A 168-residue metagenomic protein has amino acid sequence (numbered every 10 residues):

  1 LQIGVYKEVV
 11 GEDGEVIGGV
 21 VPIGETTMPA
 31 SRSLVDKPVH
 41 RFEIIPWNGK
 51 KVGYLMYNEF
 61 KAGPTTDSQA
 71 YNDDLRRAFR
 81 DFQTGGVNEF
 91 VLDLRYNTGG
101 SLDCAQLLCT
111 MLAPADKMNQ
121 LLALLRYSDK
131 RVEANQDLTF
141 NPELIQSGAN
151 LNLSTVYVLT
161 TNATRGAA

Functional and structural regions predicted by a protein language model:
L1, D73, T84-V91, R95-Y96 (+3 more regions): Terminal targeting/pro-maturation regions of precursor/exported proteins
L1-F90, C104, P114-K117: Flexible, low-complexity junctional segments that flank or bridge functional domains
V5-Y6, M56-F60, D93-N97, L125-Y127 (+2 more regions): Active-site-proximal beta-strand/loop segments in catalytic clefts of secreted hydrolases
G24, S31-K37, N150-N152, V156-V158 (+1 more regions): Contiguous hydrophobic segments
P38, G99-Y157: Gly/Ser/Thr-rich loop/hinge elements
P64, R95-L102: Short acidic, Gly/Ser-rich segments with clustered Asp/Glu that frequently serve as metal-coordination loops in enzyme
